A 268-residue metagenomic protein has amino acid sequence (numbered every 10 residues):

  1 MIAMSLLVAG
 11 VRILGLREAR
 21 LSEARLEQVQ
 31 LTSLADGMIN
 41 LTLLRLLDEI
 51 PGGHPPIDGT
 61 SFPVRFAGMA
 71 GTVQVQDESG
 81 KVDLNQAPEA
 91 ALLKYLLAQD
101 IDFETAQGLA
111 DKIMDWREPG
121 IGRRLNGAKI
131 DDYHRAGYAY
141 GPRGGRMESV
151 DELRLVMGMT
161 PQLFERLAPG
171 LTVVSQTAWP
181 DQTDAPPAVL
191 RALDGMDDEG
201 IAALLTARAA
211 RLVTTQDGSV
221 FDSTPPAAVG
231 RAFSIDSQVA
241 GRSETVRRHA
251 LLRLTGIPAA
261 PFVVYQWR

Functional and structural regions predicted by a protein language model:
M1-R268: Compositionally biased linear targeting/interaction segments
